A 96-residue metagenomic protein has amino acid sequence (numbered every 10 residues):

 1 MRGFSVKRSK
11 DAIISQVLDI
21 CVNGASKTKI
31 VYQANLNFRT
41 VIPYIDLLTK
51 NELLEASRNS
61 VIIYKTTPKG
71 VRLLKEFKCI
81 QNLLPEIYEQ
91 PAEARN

Functional and structural regions predicted by a protein language model:
M1, C79-N96: Amphipathic alpha-helical dimerization/coiled-coil segments that flank or bridge DNA-binding/regulatory modules
M1-S15: Short alpha-helical segments that sit at the start of domains
C21-S26: Short capping segments at the starts of secondary-structure elements
K27-T28, R39: Residues within helix-turn-helix
K29-Q33: A short acidic, leucine-rich amphipathic alpha-helix
N35-K50: Short amphipathic alpha-helical interaction segments
T49-R58: A short, conserved structural fragment
S60-F77: Basic, amphipathic "hinge/linker" alpha-helix immediately C-terminal to the N-terminal HTH DNA-binding motif
